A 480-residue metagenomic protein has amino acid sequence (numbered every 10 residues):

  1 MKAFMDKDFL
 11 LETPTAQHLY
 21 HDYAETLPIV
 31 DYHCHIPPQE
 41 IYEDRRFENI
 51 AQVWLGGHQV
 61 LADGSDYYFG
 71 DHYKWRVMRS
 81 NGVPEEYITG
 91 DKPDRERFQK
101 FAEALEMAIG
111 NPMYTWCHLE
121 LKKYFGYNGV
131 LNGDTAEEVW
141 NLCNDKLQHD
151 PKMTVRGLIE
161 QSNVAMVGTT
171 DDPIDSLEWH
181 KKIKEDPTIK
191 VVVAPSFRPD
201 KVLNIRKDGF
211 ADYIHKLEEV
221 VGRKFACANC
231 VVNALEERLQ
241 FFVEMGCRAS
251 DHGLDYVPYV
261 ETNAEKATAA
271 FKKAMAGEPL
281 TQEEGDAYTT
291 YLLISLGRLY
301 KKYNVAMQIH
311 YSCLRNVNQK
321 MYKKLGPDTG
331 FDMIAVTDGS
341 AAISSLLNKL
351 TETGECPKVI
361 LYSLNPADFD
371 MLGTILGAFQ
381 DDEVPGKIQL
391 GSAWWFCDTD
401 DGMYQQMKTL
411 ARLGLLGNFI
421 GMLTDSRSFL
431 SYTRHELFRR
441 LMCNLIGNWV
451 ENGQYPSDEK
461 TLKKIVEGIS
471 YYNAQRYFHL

Functional and structural regions predicted by a protein language model:
K2-Y303, E355-P357, L361-G373, G377-L480: Metal-cofactor-binding active-site regions of metalloenzymes
M307-I309: C-terminal amphipathic alpha-helical interaction region
R315: Short, active-site-adjacent cap segments at secondary-structure transitions
N318: Hard-cation-handling environments
Y322-I334: Active-site loop ensemble at the mouth of alpha/beta enzyme cores that anchors a bound cofactor
V336-I343: Divalent-cation-assisted or electrostatically stabilized phosphate/pyrophosphate-binding catalytic cores
L346-E352: Short, basic/hydrophobic alpha-helical segments
